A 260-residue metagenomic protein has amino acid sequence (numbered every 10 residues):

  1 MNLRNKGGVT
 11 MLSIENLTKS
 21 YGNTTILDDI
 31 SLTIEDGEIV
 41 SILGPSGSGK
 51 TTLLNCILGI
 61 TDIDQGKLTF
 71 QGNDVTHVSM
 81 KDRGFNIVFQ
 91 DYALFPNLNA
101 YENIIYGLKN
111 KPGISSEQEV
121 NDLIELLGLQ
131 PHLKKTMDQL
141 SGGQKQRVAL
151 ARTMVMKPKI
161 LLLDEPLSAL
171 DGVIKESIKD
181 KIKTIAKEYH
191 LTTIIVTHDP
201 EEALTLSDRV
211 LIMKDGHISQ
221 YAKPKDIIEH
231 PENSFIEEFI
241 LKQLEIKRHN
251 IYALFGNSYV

Functional and structural regions predicted by a protein language model:
L43-P45: The feature captures the beta-strand-to-loop junction immediately N-terminal to the Walker
D74-F89, N110, H230-P231: ABC ATPase NBD coupling module
S115-H132, T184: Conserved ABC ATPase "signature" region
T136-L140, Q144: Conserved ABC ATPase signature
V155-K159: A short, proline-enriched helix->beta-strand linker immediately N-terminal to the Walker B motif in ABC-type P-loop
D215-G216: Conserved ABC ATPase "signature" C-loop
Y221-A222, H230: ABC ATPase "signature
